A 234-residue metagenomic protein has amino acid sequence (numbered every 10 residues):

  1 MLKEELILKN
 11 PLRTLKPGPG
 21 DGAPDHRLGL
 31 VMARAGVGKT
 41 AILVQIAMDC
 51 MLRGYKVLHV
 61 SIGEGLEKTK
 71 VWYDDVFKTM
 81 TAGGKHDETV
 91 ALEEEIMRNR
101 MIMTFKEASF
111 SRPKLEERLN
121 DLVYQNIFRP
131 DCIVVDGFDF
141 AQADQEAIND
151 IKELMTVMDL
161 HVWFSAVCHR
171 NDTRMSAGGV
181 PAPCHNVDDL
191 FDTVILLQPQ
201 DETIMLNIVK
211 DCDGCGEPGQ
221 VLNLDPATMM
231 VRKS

Functional and structural regions predicted by a protein language model:
L6-G22: Pre-Walker A adenine-sensing motif
P24-G29: Pre-Walker A (Motif I) flank of P-loop NTPase domains
R34: P-loop (Walker A) phosphate-binding loop of NTP-binding proteins
G38: Conserved glycine(s) of the Walker
A41-E107: Conserved P-loop
H59, C132-D136, L160-R170: Structural recognition of the conserved hydrophobic beta-strand(s) that form the central parallel beta-sheet of P-loop
R100-L160: Phosphate-binding/switch loop-helix module in NTP-utilizing enzymes
V167-S234: Phosphate-binding/switch region of NTP-binding enzymes
